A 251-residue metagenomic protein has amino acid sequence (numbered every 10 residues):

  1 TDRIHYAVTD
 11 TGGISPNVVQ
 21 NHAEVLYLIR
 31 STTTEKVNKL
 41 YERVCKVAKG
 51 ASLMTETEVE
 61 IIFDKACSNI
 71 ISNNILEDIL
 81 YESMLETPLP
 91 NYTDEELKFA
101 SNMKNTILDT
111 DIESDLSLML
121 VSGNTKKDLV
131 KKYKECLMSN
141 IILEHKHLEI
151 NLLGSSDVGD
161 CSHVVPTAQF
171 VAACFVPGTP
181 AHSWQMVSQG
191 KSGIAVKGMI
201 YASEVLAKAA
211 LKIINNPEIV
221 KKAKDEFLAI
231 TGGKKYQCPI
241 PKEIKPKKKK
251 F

Functional and structural regions predicted by a protein language model:
T1-D115: Midchain, well-structured core segments that form catalytic/ion-binding scaffolds
A7-T11, I62-S72, V220-I240: Short, highly charged C-terminal tails/helix-capping segments
V25-I29, A202-A209: Alpha-helical metal-binding/catalytic segments enriched in His/Glu/Asp
L80, C161, L206: Hydrophobic, well-ordered secondary-structure elements that form the walls of internal hydrophobic environments
T93-A100, E218-L228: Short, flexible loop/turn segments with low-complexity composition
N105-S203, K221-F251: Zn-dependent metallopeptidase/amidohydrolase metal-coordination segment
A207-P217: Short, hydrophobic alpha-helical segments
